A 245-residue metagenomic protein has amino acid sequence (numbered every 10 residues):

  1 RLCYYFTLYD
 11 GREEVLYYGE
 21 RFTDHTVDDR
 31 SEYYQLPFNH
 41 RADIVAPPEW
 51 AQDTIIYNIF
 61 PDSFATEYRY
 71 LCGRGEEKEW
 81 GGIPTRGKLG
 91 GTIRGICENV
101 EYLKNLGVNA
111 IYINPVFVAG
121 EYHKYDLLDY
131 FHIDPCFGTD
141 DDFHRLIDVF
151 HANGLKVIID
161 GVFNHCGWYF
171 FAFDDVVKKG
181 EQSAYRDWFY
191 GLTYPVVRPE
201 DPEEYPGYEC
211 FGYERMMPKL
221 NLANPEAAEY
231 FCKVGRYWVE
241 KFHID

Functional and structural regions predicted by a protein language model:
R1-I56, T66-P84, K88: The feature marks proteins involved in alpha-glucan
F60-N109, V116-H243: Substrate-binding/active-site clefts of carbohydrate-active enzymes
